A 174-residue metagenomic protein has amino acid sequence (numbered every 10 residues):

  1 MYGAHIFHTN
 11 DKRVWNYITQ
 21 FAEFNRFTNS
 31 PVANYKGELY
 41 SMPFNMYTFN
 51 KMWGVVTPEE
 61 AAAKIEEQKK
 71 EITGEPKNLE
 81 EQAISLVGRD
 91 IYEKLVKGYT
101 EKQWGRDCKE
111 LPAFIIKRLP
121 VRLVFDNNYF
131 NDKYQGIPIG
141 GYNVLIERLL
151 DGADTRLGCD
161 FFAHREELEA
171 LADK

Functional and structural regions predicted by a protein language model:
M1-F21, P31: Glycine-rich FAD cofactor-binding loop and adjacent beta-loop-alpha segment at the N-terminus of flavoprotein
H8, Y40-M42: Short hydrophobic-aromatic micro-motifs
A22-E23, D154: Short aromatic/hydrophobic-glycine micro-motifs
R26-N29: A short, compositionally biased
A33-Y40, Y47-L171: Active-site/ligand-binding neighborhood in enzyme catalytic cores
K174: Flavin (primarily FAD) binding-site architecture
